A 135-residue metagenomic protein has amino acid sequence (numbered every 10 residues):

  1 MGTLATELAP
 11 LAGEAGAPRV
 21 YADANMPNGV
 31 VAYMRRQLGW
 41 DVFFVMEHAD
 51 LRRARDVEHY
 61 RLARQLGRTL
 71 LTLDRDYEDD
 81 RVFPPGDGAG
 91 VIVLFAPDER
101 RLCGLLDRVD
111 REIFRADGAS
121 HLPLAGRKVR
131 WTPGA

Functional and structural regions predicted by a protein language model:
G2, E7-E14, P18, D23-A24 (+3 more regions): Acidic, PIN/NYN-like endoribonuclease modules and their adjacent C-terminal/linker elements
D41-D50: A short beta-strand-loop structural module common to alpha/beta enzyme folds
M46, D74, L94-F95: Short beta->alpha connector loops at strand-helix junctions that form conserved, small/polar/Pro-enriched
A49, Y77, D98: Residue-level detector of flexible, active-site-proximal loop/helix-junction positions within diverse enzyme catalytic
A54: Residues lining hydrophobic/aromatic ligand-binding pockets adjacent to catalytic sites
A63-V82: Acidic, metal-binding active-site segment of PIN/NYN-like and related structure-specific nucleases
